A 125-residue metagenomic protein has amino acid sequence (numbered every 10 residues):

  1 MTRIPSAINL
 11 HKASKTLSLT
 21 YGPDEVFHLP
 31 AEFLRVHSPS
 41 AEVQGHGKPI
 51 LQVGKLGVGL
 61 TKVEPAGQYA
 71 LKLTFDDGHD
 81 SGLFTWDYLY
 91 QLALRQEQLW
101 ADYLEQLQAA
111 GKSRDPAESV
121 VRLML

Functional and structural regions predicted by a protein language model:
M1-L125: Motif-centric detector for short Cys/His coordination patterns
